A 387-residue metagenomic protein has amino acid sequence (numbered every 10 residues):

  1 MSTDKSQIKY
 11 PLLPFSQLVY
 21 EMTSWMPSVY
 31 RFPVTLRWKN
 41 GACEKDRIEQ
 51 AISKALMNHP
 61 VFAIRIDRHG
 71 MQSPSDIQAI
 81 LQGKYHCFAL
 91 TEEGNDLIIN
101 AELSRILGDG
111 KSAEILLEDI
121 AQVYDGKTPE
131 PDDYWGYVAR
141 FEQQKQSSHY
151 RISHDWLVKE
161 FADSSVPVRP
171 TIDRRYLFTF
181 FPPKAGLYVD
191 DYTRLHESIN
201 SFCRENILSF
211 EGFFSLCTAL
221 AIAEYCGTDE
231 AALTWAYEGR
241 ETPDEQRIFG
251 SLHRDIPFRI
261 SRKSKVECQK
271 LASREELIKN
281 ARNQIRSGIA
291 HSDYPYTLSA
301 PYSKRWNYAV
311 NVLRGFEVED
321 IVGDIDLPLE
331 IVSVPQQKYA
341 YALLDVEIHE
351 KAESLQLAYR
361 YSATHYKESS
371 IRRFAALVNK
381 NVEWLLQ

Functional and structural regions predicted by a protein language model:
M1-L12, R286-G288, N311-V322, A358 (+1 more regions): Flexible, non-catalytic linker and terminal segments flanking ANL/adenylate-forming cores
S2-W25, E49-I77, K84, D133-A185 (+1 more regions): Short amphipathic alpha-helices and their capping loops
D4, K9-P11, F88-G136, E368-W384: Active-site-proximal acidic secondary-structure segment that organizes catalysis
K5-S6, E21-F32, E49, H59-V61 (+4 more regions): His-Asp-centered acyl/peptidyl-transfer active-site segments
E49-A101, G108-K111, Q122, P183-R194 (+3 more regions): Acyl-thioester-dependent condensation/acyltransferase catalytic cores
H59, A63, A113-I120, D229-A236 (+3 more regions): Extended, hydrophobic beta-loop-alpha segments that form or line the acyl/peptidyl-thioester binding and transfer paths
R65-I66, I120-Y134, E160-P167, R286-P295 (+2 more regions): A short N-terminal helical cap/helix-turn-helix that marks the beginning of AMP-binding/adenylate-forming
